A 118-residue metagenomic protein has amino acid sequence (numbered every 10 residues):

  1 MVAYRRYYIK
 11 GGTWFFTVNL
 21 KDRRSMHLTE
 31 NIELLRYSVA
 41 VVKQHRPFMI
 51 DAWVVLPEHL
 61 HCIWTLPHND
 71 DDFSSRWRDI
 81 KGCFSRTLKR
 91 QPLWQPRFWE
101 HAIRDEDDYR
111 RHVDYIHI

Functional and structural regions predicted by a protein language model:
M1-I118: Short catalytic/metal-binding and nucleic-acid-binding patches
